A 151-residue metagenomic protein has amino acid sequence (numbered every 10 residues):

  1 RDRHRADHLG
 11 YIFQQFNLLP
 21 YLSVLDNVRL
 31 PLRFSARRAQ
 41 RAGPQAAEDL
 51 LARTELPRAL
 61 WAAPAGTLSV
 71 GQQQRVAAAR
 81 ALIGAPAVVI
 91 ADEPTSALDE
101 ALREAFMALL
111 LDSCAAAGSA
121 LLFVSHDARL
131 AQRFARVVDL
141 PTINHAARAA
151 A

Functional and structural regions predicted by a protein language model:
R1-G10: ABC ATPase NBD coupling module
L22-P31: Short coil-to-helix segment of the ABC ATPase nucleotide-binding domain corresponding to the Q-loop/switch region
R41-A59: Conserved ABC ATPase "signature" region
P64-L68, Q72: Conserved ABC ATPase signature
A78: Hydrophobic anchor residue at the start of the ABC signature
A85: Conserved catalytic motifs of ABC-family nucleotide-binding domains
V89-D92: Catalytic Walker B motif of ABC-type/P-loop ATPase nucleotide-binding domains
